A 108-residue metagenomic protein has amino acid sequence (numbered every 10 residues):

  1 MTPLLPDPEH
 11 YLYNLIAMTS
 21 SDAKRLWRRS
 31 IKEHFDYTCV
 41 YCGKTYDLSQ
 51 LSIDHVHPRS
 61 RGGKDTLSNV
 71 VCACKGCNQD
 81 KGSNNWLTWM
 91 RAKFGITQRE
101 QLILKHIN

Functional and structural regions predicted by a protein language model:
M1-R25, T45, I96, Q101-N108: A boundary/linker detector
Y11-L12, T19-D22, D36-Y37, D54 (+1 more regions): General secondary-structure edge motif
A17, P58-R59, G76: General structural signal for alpha-helix termini and helix-helix connectors
S21, R25, R29, N78 (+2 more regions): Short alpha-helical segments used as structural interaction elements across diverse proteins
D22-L51, C74: Short cysteine-rich loop/turn motifs with clustered Cys
Y41-C72, K81-T88, A92-K93: Histidine-centered nuclease catalytic patch
L67-G82, R99-N108: Short Fe-S-cluster ligation motifs
